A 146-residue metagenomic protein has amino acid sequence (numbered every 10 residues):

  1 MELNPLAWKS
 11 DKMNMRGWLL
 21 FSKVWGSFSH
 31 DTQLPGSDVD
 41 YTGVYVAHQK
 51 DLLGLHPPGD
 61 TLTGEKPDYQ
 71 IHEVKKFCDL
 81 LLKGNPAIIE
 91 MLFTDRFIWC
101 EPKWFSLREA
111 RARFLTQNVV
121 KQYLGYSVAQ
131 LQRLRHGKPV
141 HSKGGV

Functional and structural regions predicted by a protein language model:
M1-G26: Helical scaffold of the NTase/Pol beta-like nucleotidyltransferase catalytic core
E2-W8, P57-G64, K75: A near-ubiquitous, low-amplitude feature marking generic local secondary-structure context
N4, K9, H48-Q49, N85 (+1 more regions): Alpha-helix initiation/capping motif
S22-V24, Y41, F77: Generic structural hydrophobic/aromatic packing signal, biased to beta-strands
G26-F28, K50-L53, H72-K75: Flexible, active-site-adjacent loop/turn segments at secondary-structure boundaries
S27, D40-T42, R96, P102: N-terminal, helix-rich and Lys/Arg-enriched segments in bacterial and organellar proteins
H30-L62: Catalytic metal-binding acidic patch
T63-V146: Conserved NTP/Mg2+-binding pocket subregion across the NTase superfamily
